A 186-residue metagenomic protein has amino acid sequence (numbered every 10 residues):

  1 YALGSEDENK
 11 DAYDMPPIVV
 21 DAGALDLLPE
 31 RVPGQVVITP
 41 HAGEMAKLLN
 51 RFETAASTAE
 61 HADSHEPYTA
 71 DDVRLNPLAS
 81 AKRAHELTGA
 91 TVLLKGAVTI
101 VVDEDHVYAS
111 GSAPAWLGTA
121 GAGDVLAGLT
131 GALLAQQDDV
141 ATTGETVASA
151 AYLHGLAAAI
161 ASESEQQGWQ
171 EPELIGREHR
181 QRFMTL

Functional and structural regions predicted by a protein language model:
Y1-A2, L27, E44-K47, R83 (+4 more regions): Alpha-helical scaffold segments in soluble metabolic enzymes
Y1-G111: Glycine-rich phosphate/dinucleotide-binding loop and adjoining beta-alpha-beta core of small-molecule
K47-N50, T119-L153: Short, small-residue alpha-helix embedded
G96, A141-V147, A159-W169: Flexible, glycine/charged-enriched surface loops at secondary-structure junctions
Y108, S112, A135-D138: A glycine- and small-aliphatic-rich helix-loop capping segment at beta-alpha/alpha-beta transitions that lines
P114-L117: Glycine-rich phosphate/pyrophosphate-binding beta-alpha loops
L156-L186: Charged C-terminal helix
